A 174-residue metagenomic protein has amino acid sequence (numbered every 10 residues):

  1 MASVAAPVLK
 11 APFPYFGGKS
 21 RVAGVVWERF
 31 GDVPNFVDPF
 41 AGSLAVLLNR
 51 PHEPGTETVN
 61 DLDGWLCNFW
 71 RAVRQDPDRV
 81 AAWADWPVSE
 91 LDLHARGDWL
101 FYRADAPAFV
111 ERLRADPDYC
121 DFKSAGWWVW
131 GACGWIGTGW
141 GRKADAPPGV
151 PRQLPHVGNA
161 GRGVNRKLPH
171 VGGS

Functional and structural regions predicted by a protein language model:
M1-F40, A45-L47, H52: S-adenosyl-L-methionine
E53-S174: Class I S-adenosyl-L-methionine-dependent methyltransferase module
